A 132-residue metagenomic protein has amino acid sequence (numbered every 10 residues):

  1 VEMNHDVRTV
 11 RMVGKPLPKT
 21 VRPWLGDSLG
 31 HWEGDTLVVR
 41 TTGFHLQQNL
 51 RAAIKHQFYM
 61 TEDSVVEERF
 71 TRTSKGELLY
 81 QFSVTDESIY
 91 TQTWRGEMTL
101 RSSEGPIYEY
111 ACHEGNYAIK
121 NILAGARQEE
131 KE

Functional and structural regions predicted by a protein language model:
V1-E132: Hydrophobic small-molecule pocket/channel-lining residues, especially in calycin-type beta-barrels
